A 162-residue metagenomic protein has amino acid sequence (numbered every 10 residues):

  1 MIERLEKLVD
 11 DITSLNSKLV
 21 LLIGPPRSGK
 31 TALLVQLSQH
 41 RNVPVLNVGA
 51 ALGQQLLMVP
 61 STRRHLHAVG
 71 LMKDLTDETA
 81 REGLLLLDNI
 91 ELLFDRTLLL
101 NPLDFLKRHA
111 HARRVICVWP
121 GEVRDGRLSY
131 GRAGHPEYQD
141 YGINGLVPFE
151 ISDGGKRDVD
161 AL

Functional and structural regions predicted by a protein language model:
M1-T13: N-terminal pre-Walker A segment at the start of P-loop NTPase domains
L22: Hydrophobic anchor at the beta1->P-loop junction of P-loop NTPases
P25-P26: P-loop (Walker A) phosphate-binding loop of NTP-binding proteins
G29: Conserved glycine(s) of the Walker
L33, L37: Hydrophobic positions on the alpha1 helix immediately C-terminal to the Walker A/P-loop
A51-T76: Short glycine-rich substrate-engagement loop in P-loop NTPases that contacts/grips substrate
A80-L98: Conserved P-loop NTPase "ATPase switch" module shared by AAA+ and STAND
L92-L162: Replace "adjacent to P-loop NTPase cores in ATP/GTP-dependent enzymes" with "adjacent to NTP-binding cores
